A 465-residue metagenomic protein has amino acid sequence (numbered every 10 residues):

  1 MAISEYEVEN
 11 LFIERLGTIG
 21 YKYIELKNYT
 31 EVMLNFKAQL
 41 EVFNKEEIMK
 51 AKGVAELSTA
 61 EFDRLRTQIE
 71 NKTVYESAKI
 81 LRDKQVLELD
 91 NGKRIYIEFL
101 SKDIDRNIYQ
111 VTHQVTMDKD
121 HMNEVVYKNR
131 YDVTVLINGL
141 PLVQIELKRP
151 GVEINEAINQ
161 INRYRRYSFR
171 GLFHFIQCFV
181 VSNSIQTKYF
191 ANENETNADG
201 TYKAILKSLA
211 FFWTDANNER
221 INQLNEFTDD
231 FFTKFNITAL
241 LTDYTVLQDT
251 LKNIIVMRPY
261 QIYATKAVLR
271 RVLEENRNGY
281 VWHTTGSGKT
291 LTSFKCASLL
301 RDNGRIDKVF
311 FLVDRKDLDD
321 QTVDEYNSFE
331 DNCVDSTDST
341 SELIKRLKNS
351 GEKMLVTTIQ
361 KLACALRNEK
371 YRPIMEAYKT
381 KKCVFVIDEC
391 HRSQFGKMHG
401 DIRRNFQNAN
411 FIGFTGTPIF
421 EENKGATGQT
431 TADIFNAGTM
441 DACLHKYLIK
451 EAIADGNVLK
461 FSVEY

Functional and structural regions predicted by a protein language model:
M1-A2, L312, G438: A generic secondary-structure micro-motif detector that highlights 1-2 residue hydrophobic/ambivalent hotspots embedded
A2-K308, D317-C333, S350-G351, Q360 (+1 more regions): ATP-dependent helicase/translocase motor core
I154, A191-E193, I359-Y465: Signature of the SF2 helicase/ATPase Hel1-core->accessory helical subdomain module
R165-Y167, A297-S298, T340-L343, E369-I374 (+1 more regions): A generic local structural motif
S182-N183, V313, I387, T415: Short beta-strand/turn micro-motifs composed of small residues that flank or help shape donor/cofactor-binding pockets
F311, L355-T357, F385: Hydrophobic positions in the central parallel beta-sheet of the AAA+
N327-N368: Inter-Walker segment of RecA-like/P-loop motor cores
